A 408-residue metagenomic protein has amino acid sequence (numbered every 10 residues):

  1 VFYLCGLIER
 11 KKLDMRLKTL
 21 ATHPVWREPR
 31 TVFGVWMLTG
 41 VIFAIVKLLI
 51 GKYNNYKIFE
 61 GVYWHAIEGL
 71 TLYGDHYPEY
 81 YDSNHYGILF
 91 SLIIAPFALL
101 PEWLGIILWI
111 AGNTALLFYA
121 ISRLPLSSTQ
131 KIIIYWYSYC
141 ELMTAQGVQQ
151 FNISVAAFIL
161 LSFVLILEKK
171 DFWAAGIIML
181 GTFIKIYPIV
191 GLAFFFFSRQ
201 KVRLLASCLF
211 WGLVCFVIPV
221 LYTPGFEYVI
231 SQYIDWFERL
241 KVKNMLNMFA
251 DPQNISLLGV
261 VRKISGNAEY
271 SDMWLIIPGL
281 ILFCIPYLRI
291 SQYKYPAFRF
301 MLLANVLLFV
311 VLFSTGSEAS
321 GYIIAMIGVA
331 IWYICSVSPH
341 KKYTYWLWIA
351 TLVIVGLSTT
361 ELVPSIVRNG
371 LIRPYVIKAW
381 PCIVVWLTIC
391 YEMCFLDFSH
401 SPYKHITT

Functional and structural regions predicted by a protein language model:
Y3-L7: Short, positively charged and aromatic/hydrophobic N-terminal segments
K11-K12: Polybasic, lysine-rich low-complexity intrinsically disordered segments
R16-W173, S198-A319, F398-T407: Primarily membrane-embedded glycan-assembly and transfer machineries that use lipid-linked glycans
Y119, A157-E168, F195, R199 (+3 more regions): Transmembrane alpha-helices and membrane-interface helical segments of multi-pass integral membrane enzymes
F151-L160, I186-I189, G321-A330, A379-I383: Hydrophobic core segments of transmembrane alpha-helices in multi-pass, intramembrane catalytic enzymes
A175, E227-S231, A319-I327, W348 (+1 more regions): A cytosolic-side transmembrane-helix exit/cap motif
I178-F195, S314-I324: Transmembrane helices and adjacent periplasmic/lumenal helix-loop junctions of polyprenol-phosphate-dependent
Y333-T408: Aromatic-enriched
